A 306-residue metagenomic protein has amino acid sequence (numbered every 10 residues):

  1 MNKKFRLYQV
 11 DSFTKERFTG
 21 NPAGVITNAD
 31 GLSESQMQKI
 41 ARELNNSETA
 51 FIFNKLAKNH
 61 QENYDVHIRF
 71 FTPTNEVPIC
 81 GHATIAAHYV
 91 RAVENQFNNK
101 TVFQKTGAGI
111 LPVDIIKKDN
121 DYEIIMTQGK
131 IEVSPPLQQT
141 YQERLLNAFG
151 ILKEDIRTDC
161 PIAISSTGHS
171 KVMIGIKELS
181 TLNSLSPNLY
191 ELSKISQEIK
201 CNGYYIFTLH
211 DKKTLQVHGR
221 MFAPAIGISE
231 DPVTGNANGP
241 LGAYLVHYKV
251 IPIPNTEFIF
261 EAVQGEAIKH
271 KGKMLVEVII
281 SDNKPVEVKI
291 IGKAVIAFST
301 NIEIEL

Functional and structural regions predicted by a protein language model:
M1-T19, G150-E154: N-terminal, positively charged, Ser/Thr/Ala/Gly-biased leader segments that form transit/presequence-like amphipathic
K4, A23, T27-M37, A41-D65 (+2 more regions): Acidic/His- and Gly-rich active-site-bordering loop/insert found across diverse amide/peptide-bond hydrolases
F18-N21, E62-Y64, C80-G81, I116 (+2 more regions): Short glycine/proline-enriched turns and hinge-like loops at secondary-structure junctions
P22, I26, A83, S170 (+3 more regions): Gly/Ser/Thr-rich beta-alpha loop segments that engage phosphate groups in nucleotides
K39, N63-D65, F71-S196, V246-L306: Acidic, low-complexity central loop/insert segments
N45-H67, E191-G227, I259-I280, K284: Conserved phosphate-donor
V77-C80, I228-G242: Short glycine/threonine-rich catalytic loop with a Thr-x-Gly-x-Asp
Y141, N147, H218-I226, T234-A237: Glycine-rich flexible loops
